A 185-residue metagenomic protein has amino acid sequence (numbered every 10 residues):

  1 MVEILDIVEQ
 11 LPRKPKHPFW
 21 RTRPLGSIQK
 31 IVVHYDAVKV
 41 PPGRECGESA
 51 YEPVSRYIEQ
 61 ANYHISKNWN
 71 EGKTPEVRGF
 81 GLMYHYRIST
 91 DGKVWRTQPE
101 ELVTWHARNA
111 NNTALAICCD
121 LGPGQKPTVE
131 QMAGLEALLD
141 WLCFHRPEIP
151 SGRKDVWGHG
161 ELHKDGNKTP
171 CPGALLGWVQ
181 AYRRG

Functional and structural regions predicted by a protein language model:
M1-G43, R78, T90-E100, W105 (+2 more regions): Basic/polar, cationic surfaces and motifs that engage anionic cell-wall and phosphate/carboxylate ligands
L25-G72: Active-site acidic/histidine clusters and adjacent loop/turn architecture that either coordinate catalytic ions
A50, R56, N62, V77-G79 (+2 more regions): Short linear sequence motifs
K67-W69, K73, V77-L82, T90: Glycine-/small-residue-enriched capping loops at alpha/beta junctions
